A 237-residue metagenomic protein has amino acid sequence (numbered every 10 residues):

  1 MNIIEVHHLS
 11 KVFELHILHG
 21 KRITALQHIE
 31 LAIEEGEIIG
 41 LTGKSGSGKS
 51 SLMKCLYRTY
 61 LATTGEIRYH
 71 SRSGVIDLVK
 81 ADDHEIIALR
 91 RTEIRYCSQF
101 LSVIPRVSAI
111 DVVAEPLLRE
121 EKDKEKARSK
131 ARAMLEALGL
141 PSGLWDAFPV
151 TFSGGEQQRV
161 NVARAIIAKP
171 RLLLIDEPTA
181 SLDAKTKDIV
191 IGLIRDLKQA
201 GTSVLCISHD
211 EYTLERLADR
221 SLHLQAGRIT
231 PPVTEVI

Functional and structural regions predicted by a protein language model:
T42-K44: The feature captures the beta-strand-to-loop junction immediately N-terminal to the Walker
Y57: Helix-to-loop junction immediately C-terminal to a conserved catalytic motif
E66-A88: ABC ATPase NBD Q-loop/coupling interface
E125-G143: Conserved ABC ATPase "signature" region
F148-F152, E156: Conserved ABC ATPase signature
A165-I166: ABC ATPase C-loop
K169: Conserved catalytic motifs of ABC-family nucleotide-binding domains
L173-D176: Catalytic Walker B motif of ABC-type/P-loop ATPase nucleotide-binding domains
